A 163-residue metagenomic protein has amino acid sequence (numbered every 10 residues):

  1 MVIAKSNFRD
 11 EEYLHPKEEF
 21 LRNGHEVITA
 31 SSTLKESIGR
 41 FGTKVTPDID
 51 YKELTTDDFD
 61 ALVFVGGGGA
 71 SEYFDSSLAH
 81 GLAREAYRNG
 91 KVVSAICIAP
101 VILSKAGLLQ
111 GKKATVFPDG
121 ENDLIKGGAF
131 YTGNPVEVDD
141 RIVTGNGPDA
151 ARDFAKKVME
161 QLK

Functional and structural regions predicted by a protein language model:
M1-N89, V93, I102-L108, E121-K163: Extended, subdomain-level signal for the structured scaffold at the beginning of enzyme domains
C97: Catalytic nucleophile serine of serine hydrolases, specifically the conserved "nucleophile elbow" pentapeptide
G111: Exposed beta-strand and adjacent loop surfaces of beta-rich binding modules that mediate intermolecular recognition
